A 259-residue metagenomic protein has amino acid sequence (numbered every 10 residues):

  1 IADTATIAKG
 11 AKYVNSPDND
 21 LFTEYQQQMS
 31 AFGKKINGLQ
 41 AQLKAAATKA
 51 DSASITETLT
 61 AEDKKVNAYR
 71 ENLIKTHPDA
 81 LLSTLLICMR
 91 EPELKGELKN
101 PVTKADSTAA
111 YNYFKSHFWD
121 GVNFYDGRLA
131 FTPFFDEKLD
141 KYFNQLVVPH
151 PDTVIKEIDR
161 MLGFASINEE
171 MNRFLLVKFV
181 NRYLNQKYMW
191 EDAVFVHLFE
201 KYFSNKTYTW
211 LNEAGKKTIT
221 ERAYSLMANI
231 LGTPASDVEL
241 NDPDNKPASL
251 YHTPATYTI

Functional and structural regions predicted by a protein language model:
I1-P78, M89, K95-F114: A non-transmembrane, solvent-exposed segment enriched in polar/low-complexity residues
T58, K65, K138, E157-M161 (+1 more regions): Charge-rich, solvent-exposed alpha-helical interaction surfaces
T76-L81, E169: Short solvent-exposed coil/turn linkers within tandem alpha-helical repeat scaffolds
T84-E93, A214-E221: TPR/TPR-like alpha-solenoid helical repeat scaffolds
C88-L162: Charged, long alpha-helical assembly modules
P149-W210: A cross-family structural signal marking well-folded subdomains
E213-Y251: N-terminal "domain-start" segment that seeds a small globular fold
P254-I259: Local sequence-structure signature of Cys/Sec-based thiol-disulfide redox active-site neighborhoods
